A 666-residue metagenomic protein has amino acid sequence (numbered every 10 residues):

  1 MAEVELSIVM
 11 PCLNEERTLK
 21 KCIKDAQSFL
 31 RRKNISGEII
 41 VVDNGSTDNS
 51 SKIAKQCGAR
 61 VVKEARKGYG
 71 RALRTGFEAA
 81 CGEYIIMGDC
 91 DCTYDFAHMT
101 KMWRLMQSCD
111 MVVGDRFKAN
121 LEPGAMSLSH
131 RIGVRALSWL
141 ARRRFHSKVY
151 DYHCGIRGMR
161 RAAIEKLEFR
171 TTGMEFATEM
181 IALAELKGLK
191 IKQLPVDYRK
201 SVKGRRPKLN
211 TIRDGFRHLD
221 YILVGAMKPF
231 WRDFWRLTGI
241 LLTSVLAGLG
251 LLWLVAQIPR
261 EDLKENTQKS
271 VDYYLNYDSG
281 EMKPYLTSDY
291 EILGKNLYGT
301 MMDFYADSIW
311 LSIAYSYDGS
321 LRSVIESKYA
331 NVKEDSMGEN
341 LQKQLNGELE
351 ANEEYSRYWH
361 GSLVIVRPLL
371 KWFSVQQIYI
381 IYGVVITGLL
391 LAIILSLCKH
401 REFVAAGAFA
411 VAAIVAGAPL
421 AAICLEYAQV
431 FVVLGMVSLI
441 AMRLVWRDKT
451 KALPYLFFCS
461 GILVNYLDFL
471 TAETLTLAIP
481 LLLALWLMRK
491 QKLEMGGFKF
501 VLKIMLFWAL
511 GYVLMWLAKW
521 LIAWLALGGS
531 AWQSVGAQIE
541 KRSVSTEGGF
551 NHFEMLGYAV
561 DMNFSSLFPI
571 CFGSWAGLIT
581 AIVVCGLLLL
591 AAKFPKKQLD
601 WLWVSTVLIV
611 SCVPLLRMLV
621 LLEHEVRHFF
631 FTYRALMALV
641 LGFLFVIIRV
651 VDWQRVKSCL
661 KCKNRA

Functional and structural regions predicted by a protein language model:
E5-S7, E38: Cell-envelope/extracellular polymer assembly enzymes that use nucleotide-activated donors
D25-I35: Short, acidic, metal-binding catalytic loop of nucleotide-sugar glycosyltransferases
I35-I40, S51-A79: Conserved donor nucleotide-binding strand/loop of the catalytic core
D43-S51, C92: A conserved acidic beta->alpha catalytic loop
A65-A79, Y84, F96-M174, S201-L219: Acceptor/aglycone-binding surface of glycosyltransferases and processive sugar-polymer synthases
L390-I393, G573-W601: Hydrophobic, aromatic-rich transmembrane alpha-helices and their immediate juxtamembrane boundary segments
A408-A410, Q598-L622: Transmembrane alpha-helix segments characteristic of polytopic inner-membrane glycan-assembly/cell-envelope
V501-C585: Membrane-lumen/periplasm interface segments of specific transmembrane helices in polyprenyl phosphate-linked
